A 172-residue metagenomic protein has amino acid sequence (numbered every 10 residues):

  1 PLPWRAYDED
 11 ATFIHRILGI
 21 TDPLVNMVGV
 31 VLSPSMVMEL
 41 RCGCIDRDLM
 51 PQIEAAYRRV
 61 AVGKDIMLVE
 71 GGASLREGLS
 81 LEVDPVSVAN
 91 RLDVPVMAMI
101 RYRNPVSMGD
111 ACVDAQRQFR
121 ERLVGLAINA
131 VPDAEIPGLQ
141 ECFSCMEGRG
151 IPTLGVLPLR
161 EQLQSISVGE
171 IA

Functional and structural regions predicted by a protein language model:
P1-A172: Flexible phosphate-sensing "switch/lid" loops adjacent to ATP/NTP-binding sites across phosphate-transfer
